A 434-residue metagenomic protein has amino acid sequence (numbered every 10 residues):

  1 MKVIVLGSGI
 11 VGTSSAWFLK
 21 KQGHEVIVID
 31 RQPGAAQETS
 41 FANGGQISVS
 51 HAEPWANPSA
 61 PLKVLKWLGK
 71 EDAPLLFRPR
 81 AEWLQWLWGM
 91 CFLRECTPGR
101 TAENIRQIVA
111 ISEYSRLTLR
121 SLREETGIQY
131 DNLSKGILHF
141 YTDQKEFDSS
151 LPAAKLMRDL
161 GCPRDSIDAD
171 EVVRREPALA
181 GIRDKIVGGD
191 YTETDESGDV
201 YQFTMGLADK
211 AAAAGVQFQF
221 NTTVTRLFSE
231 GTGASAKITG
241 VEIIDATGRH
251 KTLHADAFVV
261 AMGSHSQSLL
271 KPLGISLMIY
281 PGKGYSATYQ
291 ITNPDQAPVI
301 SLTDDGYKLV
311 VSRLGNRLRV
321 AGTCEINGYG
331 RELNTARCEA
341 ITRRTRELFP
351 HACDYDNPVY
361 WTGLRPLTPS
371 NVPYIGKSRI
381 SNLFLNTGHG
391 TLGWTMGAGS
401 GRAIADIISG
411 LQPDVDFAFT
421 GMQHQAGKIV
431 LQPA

Functional and structural regions predicted by a protein language model:
K2-V28: N-terminal Rossmann-like FAD-binding beta1-loop-alpha1 element of flavoenzymes
K21-F41: Glycine-rich FAD pyrophosphate-binding loop
N43-H51, W55-E95, A180, F220 (+3 more regions): Active-site substrate-recognition segment that forms the wall of the catalytic cavity or substrate channel
W86-D209: Rossmann-like flavin
L151, K155-D184, Y191-Y280: Predominantly flavin-linked oxidoreductase catalytic cores and closely associated redox partners
R164, D305-G306, G330-E332, R346-A434: C-terminal catalytic lobe of FAD-dependent flavoproteins
